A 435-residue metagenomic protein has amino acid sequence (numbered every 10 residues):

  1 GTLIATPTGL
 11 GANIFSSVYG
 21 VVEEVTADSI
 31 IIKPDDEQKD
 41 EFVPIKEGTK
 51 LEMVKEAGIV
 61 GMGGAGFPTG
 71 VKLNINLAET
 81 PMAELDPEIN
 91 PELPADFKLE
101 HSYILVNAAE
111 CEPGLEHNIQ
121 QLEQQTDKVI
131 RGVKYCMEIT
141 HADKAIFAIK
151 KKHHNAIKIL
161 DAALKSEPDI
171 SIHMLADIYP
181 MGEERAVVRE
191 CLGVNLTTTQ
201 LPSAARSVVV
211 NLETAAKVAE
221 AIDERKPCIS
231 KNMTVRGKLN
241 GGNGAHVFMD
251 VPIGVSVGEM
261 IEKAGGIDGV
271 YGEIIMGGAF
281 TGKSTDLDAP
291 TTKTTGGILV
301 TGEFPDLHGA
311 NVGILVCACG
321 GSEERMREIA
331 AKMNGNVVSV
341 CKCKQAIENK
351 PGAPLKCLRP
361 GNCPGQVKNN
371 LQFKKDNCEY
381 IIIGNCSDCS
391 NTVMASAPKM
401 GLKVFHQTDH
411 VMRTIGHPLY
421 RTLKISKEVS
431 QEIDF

Functional and structural regions predicted by a protein language model:
G1-I4, G20: A structural signal for short beta-strand/turn segments enriched in small hydrophobics and glycine
E24-E88, H154-N155: Acidic low-complexity segments
G61, I104-N118, G241, I347-G352: Gly-rich Lys/Arg/Thr-decorated short loops/hinges at beta-loop-alpha junctions or inter-strand turns that position
P87, D143-V257, K263-V270, G278 (+1 more regions): Hydrophobic alpha-helical positions that pack around
I119-D127, K152, V340-E432: Cofactor-cradling patches in redox/metallo enzymes
E123-I139, E328-A330: Histidine-anchored nucleotide/phosphate-binding helix
G266-I267, G278, K283-V312, E328: Ubiquitin system architectures
N311-L358: Redox- and metal-dependent alpha/beta enzyme cores, enriched for Fe-S-associated oxidoreductases and cofactor-handling
